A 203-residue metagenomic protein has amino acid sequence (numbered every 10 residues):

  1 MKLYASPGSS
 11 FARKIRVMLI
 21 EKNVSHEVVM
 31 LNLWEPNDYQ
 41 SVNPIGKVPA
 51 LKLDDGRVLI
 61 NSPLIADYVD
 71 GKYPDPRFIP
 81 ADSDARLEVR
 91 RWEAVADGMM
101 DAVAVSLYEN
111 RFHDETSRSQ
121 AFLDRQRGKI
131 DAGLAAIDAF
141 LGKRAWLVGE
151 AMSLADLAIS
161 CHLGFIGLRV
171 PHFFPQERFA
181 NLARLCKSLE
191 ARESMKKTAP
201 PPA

Functional and structural regions predicted by a protein language model:
M1-D124: GST-like domain detector, emphasizing the conserved glutathione-binding G-site in the N-terminal thioredoxin-like
L51, V89, I137, D156-L157 (+1 more regions): Residue-level signal for nonpolar/aromatic packing positions in well-ordered secondary structure
R57-V58, D138, K187: A residue-level structural signature of the nucleotidyltransferase/glycosyltransferase Rossmann-like core
P63, D67, A135, K187: Active-site phosphate/pyrophosphate- and oxyanion-stabilizing loops and adjacent acidic/basic residues in soluble
D84, A96-R184: GST-like fold's C-terminal all-alpha helical module
Q176-A203: Long hydrophobic alpha-helical segments typical of transmembrane helices together with their membrane-interfacial
